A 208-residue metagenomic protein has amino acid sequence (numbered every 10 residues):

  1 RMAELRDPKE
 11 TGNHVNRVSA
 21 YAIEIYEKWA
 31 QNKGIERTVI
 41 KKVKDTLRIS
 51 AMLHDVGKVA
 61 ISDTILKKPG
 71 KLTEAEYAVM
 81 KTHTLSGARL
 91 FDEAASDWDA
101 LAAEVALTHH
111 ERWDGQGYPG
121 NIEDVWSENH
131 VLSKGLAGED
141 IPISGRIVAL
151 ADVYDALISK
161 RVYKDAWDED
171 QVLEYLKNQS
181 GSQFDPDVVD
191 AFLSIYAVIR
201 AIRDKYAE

Functional and structural regions predicted by a protein language model:
R1-E208: Metal-dependent catalytic cores of enzymes that make or break cyclic nucleotides and related phosphoester linkages
